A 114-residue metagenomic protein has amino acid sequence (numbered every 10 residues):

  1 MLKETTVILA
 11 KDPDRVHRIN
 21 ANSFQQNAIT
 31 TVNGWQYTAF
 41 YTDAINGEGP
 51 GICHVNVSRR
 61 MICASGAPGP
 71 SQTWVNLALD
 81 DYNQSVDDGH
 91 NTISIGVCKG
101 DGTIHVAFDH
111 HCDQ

Functional and structural regions predicted by a protein language model:
M1-Q114: Extracellular, repeat-based ectodomains that mediate carbohydrate processing or recognition
